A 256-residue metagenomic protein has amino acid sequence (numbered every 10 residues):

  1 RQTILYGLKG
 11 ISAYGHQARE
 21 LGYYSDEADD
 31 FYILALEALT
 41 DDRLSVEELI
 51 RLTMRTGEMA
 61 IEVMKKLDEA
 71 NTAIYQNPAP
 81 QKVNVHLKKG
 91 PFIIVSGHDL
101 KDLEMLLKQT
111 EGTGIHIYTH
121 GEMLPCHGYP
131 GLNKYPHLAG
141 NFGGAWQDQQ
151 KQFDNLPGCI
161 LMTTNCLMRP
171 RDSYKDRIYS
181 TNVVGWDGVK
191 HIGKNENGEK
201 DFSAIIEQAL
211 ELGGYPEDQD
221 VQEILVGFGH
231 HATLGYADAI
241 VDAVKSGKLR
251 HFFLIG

Functional and structural regions predicted by a protein language model:
R1-G256: Metallocofactor- and cofactor-centric catalytic cores in central/energy metabolism, strongly enriched
